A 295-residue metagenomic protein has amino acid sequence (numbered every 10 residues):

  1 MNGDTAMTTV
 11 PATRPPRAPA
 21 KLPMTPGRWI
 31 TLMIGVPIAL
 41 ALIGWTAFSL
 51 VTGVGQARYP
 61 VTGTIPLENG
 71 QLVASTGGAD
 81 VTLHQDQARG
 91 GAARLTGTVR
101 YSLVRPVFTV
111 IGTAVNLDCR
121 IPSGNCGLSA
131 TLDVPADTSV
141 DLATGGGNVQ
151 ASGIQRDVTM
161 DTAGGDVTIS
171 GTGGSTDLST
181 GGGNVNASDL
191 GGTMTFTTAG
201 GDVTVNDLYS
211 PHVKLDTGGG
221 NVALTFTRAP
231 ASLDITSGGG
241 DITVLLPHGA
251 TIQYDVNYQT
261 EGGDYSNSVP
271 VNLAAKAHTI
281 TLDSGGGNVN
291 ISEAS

Functional and structural regions predicted by a protein language model:
M1-W29: Terminal targeting segments of Actinobacterial cell-envelope proteins
R28-F48: Hydrophobic membrane-insertion alpha-helices, especially the h-region of bacterial N-terminal signal peptides
F48-A114, D118, S129-D141, N148-T159 (+2 more regions): Short linear S-[DN]-x-LW-Φ motif typified by the pepsin-like aspartic protease active-site region
E68, G77, T109-I111, G145 (+11 more regions): Structural motif
L72, V140-L142, V213, S232-L233: All-beta strand scaffolds that present successive hydrophobic residues in beta-strands
A88-G90, I111, G124, I154 (+3 more regions): Short strand-connecting beta-turns/loops that link adjacent beta-strands
A114-D202, N206-D207: Non-cytosolic head/periplasmic domains of membrane-anchored proteins
V185-S295: Short, surface-exposed interaction patches in beta-rich subdomains that mediate adhesion/assembly near membranes
